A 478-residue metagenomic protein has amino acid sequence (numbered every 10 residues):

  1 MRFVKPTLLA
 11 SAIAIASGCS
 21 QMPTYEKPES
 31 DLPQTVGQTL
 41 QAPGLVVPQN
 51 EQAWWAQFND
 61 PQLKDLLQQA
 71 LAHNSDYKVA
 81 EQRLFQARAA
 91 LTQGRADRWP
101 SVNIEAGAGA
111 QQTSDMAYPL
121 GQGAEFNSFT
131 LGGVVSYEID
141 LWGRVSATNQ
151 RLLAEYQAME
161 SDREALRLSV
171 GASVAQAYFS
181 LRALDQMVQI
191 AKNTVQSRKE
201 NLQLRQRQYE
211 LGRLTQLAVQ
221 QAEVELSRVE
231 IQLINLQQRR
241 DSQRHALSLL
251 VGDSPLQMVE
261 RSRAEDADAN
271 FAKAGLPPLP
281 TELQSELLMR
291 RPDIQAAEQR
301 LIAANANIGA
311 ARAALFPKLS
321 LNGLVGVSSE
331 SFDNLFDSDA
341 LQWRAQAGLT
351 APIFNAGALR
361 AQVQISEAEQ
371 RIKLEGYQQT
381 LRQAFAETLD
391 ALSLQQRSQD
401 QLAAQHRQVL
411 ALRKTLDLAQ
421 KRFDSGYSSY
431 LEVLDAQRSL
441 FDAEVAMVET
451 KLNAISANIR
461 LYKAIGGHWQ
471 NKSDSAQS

Functional and structural regions predicted by a protein language model:
R2-A72, F129, L153, Q237-M289 (+2 more regions): Terminal intrinsically disordered/low-complexity segments used for targeting and assembly
Q21, A53, N59-L66, E81 (+5 more regions): Small/polar-residue-enriched beta-strand and adjacent coil segments characteristic of outer-membrane beta-barrel
Q62, N74, R88-L91, R95-R98 (+6 more regions): Sec/Tat-exported extracytoplasmic proteins
H73-N74, L211, S425: Charged, alpha-helical scaffolding/interaction elements associated with membrane systems
V79-G94, L166, V170-N193, S197-R207 (+6 more regions): Amphipathic alpha-helical coiled-coil segments
A89, R98, M116-Y118, L204 (+3 more regions): Amphipathic alpha-helical coiled-coil/rod segments that serve as protein-protein coupling scaffolds
E210-R239, A446: Repeat-solenoid scaffold signature
T215, S254, S428-S429, H468: Short coil/turn motifs that cap or connect alpha-helices
